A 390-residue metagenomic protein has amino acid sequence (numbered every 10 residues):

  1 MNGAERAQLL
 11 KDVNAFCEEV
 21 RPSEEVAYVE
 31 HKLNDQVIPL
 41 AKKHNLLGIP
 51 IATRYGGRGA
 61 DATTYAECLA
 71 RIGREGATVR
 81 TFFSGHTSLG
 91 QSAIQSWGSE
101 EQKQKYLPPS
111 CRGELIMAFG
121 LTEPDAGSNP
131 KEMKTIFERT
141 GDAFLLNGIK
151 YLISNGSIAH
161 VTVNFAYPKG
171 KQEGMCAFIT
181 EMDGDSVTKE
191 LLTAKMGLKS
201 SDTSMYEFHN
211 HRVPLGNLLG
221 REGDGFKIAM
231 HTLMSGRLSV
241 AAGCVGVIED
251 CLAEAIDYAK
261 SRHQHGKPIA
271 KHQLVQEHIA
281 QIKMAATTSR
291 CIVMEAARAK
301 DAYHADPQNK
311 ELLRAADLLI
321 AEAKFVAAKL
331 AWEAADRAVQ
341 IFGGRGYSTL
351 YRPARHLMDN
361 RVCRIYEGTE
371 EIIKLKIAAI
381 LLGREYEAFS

Functional and structural regions predicted by a protein language model:
M1-R74, G85, W97-Q102, P109 (+5 more regions): Alpha-helical interface subdomain recognition
A60-A62, N129-K131, N155-H160, E173-G174 (+1 more regions): Short glycine/proline-enriched turns and hinge-like loops at secondary-structure junctions
Y106, E132-M133, I149-Y151, E190-A194: Short beta-alpha junctions and helix-cap segments that line functional grooves
R112-L121: A short, Trp-centered hydrophobic/proline-enriched beta-strand micro-motif
D125-S128, L152-N155, Y167-K169, K195-D202: Short Gly/Pro-enriched turn/cap motifs at secondary-structure boundaries
N147-K189: A short core secondary-structure module
D185-P214: Flexible, small-/acidic-enriched active-site or ligand-binding loops
H209-I228: Long, acidic (Asp/Glu-rich), low-complexity accessory segments flanking structured domains
